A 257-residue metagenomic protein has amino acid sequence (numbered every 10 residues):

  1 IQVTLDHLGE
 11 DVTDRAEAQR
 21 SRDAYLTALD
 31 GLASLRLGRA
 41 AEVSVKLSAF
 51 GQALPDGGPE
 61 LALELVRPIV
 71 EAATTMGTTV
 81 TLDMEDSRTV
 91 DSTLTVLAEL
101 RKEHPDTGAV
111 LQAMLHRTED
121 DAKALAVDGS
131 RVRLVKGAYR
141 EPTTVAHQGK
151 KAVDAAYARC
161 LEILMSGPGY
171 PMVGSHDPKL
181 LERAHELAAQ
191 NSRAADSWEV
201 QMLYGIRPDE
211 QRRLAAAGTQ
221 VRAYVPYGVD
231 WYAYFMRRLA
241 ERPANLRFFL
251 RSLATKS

Functional and structural regions predicted by a protein language model:
I1-S257: Positively charged, amphipathic and often flexible ligand-engagement surfaces
